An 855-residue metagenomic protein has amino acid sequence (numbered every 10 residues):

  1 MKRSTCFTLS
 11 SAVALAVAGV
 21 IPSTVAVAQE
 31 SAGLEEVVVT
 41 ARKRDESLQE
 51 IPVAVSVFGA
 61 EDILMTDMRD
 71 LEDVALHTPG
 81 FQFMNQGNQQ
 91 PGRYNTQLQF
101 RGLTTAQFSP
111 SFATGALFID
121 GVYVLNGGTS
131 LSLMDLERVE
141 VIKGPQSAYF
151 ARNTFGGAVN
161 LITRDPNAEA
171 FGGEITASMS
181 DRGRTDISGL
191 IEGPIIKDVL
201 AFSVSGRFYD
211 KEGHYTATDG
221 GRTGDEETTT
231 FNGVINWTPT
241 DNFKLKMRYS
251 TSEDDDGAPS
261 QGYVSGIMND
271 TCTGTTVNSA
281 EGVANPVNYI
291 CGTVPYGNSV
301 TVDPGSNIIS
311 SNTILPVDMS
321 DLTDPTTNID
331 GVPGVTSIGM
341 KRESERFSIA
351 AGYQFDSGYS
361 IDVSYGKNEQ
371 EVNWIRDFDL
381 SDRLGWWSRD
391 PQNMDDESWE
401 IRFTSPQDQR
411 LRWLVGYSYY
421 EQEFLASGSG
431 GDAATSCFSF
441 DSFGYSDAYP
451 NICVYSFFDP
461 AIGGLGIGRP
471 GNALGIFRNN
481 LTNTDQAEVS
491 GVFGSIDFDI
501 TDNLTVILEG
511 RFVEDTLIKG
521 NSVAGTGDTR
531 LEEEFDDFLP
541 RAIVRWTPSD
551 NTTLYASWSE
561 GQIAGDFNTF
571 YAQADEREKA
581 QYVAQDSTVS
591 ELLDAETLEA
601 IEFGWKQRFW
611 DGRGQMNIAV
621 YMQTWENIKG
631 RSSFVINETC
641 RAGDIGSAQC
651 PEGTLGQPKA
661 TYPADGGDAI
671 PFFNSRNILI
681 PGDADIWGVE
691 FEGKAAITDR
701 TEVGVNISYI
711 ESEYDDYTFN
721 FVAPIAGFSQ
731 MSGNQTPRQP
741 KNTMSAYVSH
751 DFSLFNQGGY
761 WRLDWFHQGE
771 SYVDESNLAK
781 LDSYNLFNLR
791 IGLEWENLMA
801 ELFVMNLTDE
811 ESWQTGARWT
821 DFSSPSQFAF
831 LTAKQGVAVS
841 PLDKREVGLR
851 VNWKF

Functional and structural regions predicted by a protein language model:
L34-A168, F603: Acidic, small-polar-rich N-terminal luminal/periplasmic segments of exported/outer-membrane proteins
A113, N126, M134-E137, K143 (+7 more regions): Outer-membrane beta-barrel translocator/receptor signature
E212, A564, R577, Q735-E794 (+2 more regions): C-terminal beta-barrel architecture of Gram-negative outer-membrane proteins
E226-W413, E421-Q422, Q615-N617: Outer-membrane beta-barrel domain signature, strongest for Gram-negative TonB-dependent receptors and also present
N236-T240, F403-P406, R412, G416-Y420 (+2 more regions): Structural signature of Gram-negative outer-membrane beta-barrels, strongest in the C-terminal barrel of TonB-dependent
A350-G366, E371-R376, T553-Y555, L592-S675 (+2 more regions): Membrane-embedded beta-barrel scaffold of Gram-negative outer-membrane proteins
W413-L414, D502-V506, A619-T624, G643-E775 (+1 more regions): Gram-negative outer-membrane beta-barrel transporters
C437, T624-E626, F766-D774, L793-F855: C-terminal beta-signal and adjacent terminal beta-strands/loops of Gram-negative outer-membrane beta-barrel proteins
